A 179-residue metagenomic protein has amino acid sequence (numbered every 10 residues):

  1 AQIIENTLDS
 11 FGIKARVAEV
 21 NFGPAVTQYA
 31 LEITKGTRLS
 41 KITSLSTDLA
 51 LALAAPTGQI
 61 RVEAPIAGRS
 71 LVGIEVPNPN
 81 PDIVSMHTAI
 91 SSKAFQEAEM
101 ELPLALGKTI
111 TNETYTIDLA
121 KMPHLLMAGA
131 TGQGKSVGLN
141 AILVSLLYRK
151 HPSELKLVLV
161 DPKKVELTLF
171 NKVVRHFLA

Functional and structural regions predicted by a protein language model:
A1-K93, E97: Non-catalytic, charged/low-complexity accessory segments that flank nucleotide-binding cores of NTPase families
A15, Q28, Q59, I66-E75 (+1 more regions): P-loop NTPase catalytic phosphate-binding loop
